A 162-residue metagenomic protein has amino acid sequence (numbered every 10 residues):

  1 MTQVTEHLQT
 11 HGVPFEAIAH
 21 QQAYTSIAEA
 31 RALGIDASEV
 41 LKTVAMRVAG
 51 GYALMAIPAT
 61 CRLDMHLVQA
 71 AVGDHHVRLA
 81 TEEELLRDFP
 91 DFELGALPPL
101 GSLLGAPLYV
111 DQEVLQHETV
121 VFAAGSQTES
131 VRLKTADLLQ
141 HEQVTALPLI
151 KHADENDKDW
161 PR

Functional and structural regions predicted by a protein language model:
M1-R162: Extended, low-hydrophobicity, polar/charged segments
